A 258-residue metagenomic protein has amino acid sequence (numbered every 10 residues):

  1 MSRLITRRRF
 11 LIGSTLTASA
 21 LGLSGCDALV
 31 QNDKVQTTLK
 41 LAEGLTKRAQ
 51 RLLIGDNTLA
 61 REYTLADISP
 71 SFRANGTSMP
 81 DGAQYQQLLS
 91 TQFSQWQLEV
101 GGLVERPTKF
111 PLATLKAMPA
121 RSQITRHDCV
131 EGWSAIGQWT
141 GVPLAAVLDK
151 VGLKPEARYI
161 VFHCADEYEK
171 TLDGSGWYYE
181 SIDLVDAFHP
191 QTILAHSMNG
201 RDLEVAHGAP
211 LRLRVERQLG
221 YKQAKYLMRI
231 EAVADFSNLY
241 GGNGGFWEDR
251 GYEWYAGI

Functional and structural regions predicted by a protein language model:
M1-G25: N-terminal secretory signal peptides and thylakoid transit peptides that target proteins across membranes
D27-V151, E156, K225-L227, A232-N238 (+1 more regions): Near-N-terminal "mature-domain entry" segment
E105, W133-A135, D166-K170, R201 (+1 more regions): Solvent-exposed loop/turn segments at secondary-structure junctions within structured extracellular/periplasmic domains
K154-C164: Surface-exposed patches in mature extracellular/periplasmic domains of secreted proteins
Y168-L184: Charged, often glycine-rich, active-site loop that binds/positions anionic groups
I182-M198: Acidic, His- and aromatic-enriched active-site or binding-groove loops in soluble protein domains that engage sugars
I193-S197, D202-D235: Active-site scaffold segments
